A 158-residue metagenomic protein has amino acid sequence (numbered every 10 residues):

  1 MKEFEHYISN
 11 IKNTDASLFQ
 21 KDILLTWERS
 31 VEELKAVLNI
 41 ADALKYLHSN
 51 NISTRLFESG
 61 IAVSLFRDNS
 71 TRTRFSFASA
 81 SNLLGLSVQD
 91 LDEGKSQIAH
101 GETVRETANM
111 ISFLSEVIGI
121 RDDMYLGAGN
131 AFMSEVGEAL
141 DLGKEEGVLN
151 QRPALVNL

Functional and structural regions predicted by a protein language model:
M1-F75: Positively charged, low-complexity intrinsically disordered leader regions
R55-L158: Phosphate/diphosphate ligand-binding glycine-rich loop within oxidoreductases
